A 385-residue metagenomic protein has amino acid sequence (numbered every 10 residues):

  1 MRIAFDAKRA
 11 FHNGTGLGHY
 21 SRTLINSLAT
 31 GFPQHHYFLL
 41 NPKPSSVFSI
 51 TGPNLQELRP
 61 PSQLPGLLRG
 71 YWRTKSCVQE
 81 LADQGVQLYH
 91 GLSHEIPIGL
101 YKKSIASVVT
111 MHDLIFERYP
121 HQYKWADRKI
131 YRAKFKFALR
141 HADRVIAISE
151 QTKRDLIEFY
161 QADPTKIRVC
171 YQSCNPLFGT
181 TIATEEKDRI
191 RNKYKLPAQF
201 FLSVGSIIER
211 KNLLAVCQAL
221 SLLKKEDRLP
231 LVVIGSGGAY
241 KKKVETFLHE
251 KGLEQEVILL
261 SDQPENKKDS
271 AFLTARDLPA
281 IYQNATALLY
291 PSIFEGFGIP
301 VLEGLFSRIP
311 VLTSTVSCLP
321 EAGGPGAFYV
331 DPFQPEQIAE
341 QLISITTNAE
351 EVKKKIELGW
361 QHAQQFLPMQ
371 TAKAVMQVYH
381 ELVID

Functional and structural regions predicted by a protein language model:
M1-D385: Carbohydrate transferase catalytic cores enriched for Leloir-type hexosyltransferases
